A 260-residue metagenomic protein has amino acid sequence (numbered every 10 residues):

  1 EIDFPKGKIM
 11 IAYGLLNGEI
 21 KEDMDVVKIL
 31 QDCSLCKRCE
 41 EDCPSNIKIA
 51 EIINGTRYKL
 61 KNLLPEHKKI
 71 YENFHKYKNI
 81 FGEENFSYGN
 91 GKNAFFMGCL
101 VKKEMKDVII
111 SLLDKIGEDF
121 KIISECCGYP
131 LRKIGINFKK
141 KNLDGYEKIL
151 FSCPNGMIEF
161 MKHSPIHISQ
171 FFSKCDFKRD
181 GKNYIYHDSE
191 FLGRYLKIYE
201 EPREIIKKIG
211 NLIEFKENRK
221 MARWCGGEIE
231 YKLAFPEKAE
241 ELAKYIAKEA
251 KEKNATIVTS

Functional and structural regions predicted by a protein language model:
E1-D3, C36-C39, G226-E230, A234: Cysteine-cluster motifs in flexible loop/terminal segments that predominantly coordinate metals
D3, I9-S164: Iron-sulfur-cluster electron-transfer modules
N46, L100-I168, F191-S260: Cofactor-cradling patches in redox/metallo enzymes
A94, Y184-I185, T256: Conserved beta-strand elements of the Class I
I166-K182: Ser/Thr/Gly-rich flexible loops in soluble cytosolic domains mediating phosphotransfer, phosphorylation
H187-S189: Alpha-helical transmembrane segments of multi-pass integral membrane proteins
